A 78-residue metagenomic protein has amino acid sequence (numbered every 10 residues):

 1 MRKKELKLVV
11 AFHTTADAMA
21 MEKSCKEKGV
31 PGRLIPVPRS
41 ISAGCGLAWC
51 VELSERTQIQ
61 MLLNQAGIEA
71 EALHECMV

Functional and structural regions predicted by a protein language model:
M1-R2, I35-S40: Short, flexible, solvent-exposed loop/turn segments with mixed acidic/basic and small polar residues
K4-A11: Short glycine-/aliphatic-rich beta-strand segments at the starts of folded cytosolic domains
H13-P31: Short amphipathic alpha-helix segments
T15, V37, E55: A generic "binding-loop/recognition-motif" signal
P31-V37, E71-A72: A short linear hydrophobic-aromatic micro-motif
I41-C45: A short acidic, helix-capping loop that chelates divalent metal ions and anchors anionic groups
C50-V78: C-terminal structural segments of small proteins and small subunits
